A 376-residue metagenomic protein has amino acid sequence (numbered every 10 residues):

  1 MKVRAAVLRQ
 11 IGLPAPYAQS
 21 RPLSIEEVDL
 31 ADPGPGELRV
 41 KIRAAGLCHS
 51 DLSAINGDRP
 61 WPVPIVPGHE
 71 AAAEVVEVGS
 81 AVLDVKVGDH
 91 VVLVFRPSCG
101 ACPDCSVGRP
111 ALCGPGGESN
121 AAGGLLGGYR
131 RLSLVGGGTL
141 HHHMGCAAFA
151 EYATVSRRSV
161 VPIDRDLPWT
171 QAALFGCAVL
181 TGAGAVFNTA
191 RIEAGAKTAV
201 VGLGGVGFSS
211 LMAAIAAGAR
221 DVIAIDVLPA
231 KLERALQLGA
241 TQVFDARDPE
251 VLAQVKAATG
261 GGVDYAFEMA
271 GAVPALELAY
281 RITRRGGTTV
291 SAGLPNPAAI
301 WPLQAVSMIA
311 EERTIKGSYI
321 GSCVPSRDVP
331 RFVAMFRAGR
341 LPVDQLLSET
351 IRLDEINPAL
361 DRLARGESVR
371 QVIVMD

Functional and structural regions predicted by a protein language model:
M1, G261, E277-R281, S322 (+1 more regions): C-terminal hydrophobic helical "lid"/dimerization subdomain of Rossmann-like NAD(P)H-dependent oxidoreductases
A18, D29-L30, P62-G68, L140-G145 (+2 more regions): Short Gly/Pro-enriched turn/cap motifs at secondary-structure boundaries
A31-A45, I55-S106, A111, S119 (+1 more regions): Glycine-rich beta-strand-centered segment in the early N-terminal region that forms part of a ligand/cofactor-binding
A44, V94, F267-M269, M375: Short, well-ordered coil/turn residues at beta-beta hairpins and beta-strand->alpha-helix junctions within
G88, A150, G195, A240 (+3 more regions): Local beta-strand N-terminus motif with an aromatic residue
F95-Y152, S156-R158: Cysteine-cluster motifs in flexible loop/terminal segments that predominantly coordinate metals
E151-Y152, R158-V160, D164-P249, A253: Mid-domain Rossmann-like dinucleotide-binding core that forms the NAD(H)/NADP(H) cofactor-binding site
A190-A196, V227, E233-T314: Glycine-rich cofactor phosphate-binding loops and adjacent beta1-alpha1 units of small-molecule cofactor enzyme domains
